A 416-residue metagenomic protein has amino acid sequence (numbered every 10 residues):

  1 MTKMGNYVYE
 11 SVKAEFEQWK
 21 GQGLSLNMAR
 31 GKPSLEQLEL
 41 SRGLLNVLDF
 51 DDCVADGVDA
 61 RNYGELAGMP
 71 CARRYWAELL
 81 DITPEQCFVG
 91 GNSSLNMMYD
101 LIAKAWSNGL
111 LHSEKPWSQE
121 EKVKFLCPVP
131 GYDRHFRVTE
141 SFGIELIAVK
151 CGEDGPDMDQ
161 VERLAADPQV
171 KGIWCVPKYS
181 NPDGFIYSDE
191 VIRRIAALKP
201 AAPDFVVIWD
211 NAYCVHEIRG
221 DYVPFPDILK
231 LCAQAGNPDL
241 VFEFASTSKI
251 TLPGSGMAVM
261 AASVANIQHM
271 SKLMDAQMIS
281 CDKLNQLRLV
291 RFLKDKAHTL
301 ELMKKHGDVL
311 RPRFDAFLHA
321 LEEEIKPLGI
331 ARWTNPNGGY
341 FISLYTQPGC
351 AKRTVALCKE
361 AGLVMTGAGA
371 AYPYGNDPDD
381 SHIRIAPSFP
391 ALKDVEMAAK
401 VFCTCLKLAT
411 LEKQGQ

Functional and structural regions predicted by a protein language model:
T2-A67, C71-A72, A77-E78, E360-L363: N-terminal "arm"/small-domain region of PLP-dependent enzymes with the aminotransferase-like
G31-L35, S94-L95, G131-D133, D154 (+9 more regions): Short, solvent-exposed loop/turn segments at secondary-structure junctions
D52-C53, V58-P203, C214-G236, A351 (+2 more regions): Conserved core of the PLP fold type I
G90, K230-R311, L411: Conserved core segment of the aminotransferase class I/II
K304-L318, I330-Y345: Conserved glycine-rich beta-strand-loop-beta hairpin in the small C-terminal domain of fold type I
S343-P348, M365-K407: Conserved PLP-binding active-site segment of the aspartate aminotransferase-like
T354-E360, A398-C403: Short amphipathic alpha-helices in soluble, non-transmembrane regions that often serve as interface/regulatory elements
